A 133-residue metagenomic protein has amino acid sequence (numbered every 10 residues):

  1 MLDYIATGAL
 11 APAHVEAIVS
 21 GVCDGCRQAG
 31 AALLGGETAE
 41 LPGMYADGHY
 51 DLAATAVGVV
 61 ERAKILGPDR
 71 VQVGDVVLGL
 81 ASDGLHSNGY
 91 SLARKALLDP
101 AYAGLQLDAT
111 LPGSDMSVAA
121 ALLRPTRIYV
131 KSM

Functional and structural regions predicted by a protein language model:
M1-M133: Helix-biased detector of long, well-ordered alpha-helical tracts
